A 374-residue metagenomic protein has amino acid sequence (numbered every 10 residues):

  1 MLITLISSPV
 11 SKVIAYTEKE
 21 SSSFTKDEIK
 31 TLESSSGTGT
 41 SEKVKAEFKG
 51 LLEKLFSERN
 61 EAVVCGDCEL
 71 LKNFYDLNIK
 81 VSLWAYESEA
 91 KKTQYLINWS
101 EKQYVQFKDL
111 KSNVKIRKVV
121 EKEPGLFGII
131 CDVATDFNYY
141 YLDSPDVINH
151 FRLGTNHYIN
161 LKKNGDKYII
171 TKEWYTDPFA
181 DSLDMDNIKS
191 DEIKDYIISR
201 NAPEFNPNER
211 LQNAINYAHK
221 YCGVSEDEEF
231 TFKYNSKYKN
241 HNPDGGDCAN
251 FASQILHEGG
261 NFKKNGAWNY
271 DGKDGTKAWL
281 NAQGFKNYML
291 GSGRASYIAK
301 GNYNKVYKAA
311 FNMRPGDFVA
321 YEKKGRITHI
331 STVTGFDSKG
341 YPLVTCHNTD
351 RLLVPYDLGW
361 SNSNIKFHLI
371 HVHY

Functional and structural regions predicted by a protein language model:
I3-I29: Sec-dependent signal peptide cleavage junction
S22, D146-R200, P342-H347: Short beta-strand edge/turn micro-motifs at domain boundaries
F24-K102, K220, E258: Core segments of small alpha/beta cavity-forming domains
K91-D143: Surface-exposed, charged secondary-structure patches
Q106, R117, E123-P124, K273-L343: ...with weaker cross-activation on analogous glycine-rich loops/strands in unrelated enzymes
N113-V119, T155-K162, S331: Hydrophobic/aromatic beta-strand elements that line small-molecule binding cavities or substrate pockets in beta-rich
Y196-W279: N-terminal capping segments
L343-C346, D357-Y374: Low-complexity, Gly/Ser/Thr/Pro-rich intrinsically disordered linker/tail segments
